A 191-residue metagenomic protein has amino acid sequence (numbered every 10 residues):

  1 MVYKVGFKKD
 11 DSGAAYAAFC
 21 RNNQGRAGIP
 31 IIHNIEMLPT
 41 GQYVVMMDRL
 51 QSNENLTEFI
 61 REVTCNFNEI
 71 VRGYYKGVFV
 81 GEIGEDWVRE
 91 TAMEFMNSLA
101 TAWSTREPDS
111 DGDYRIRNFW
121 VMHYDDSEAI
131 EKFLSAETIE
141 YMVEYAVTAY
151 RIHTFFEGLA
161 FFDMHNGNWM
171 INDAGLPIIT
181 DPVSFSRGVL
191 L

Functional and structural regions predicted by a protein language model:
M1, I31, V45, A160 (+1 more regions): Protein kinase-like catalytic core scaffold
M1-G41: ATP-binding glycine-rich loop module of kinase domains
M1-V2, R21, T40, M46-R49 (+3 more regions): Solvent-exposed, well-ordered amphipathic alpha-helical segments that flank/support binding or catalytic loops
V2-K8, D48-L50, D181: Active-site ExK catalytic segment of metal-dependent nucleases
D10-A17, N55-I60, L190: Active-site-adjacent loop/helix micro-motif of nuclease/hydrolase catalytic cores
A27-V143: Conserved structural core of kinase catalytic domains
R151-L191: Catalytic activation segment of kinase domains across protein kinase-like and atypical kinase folds
